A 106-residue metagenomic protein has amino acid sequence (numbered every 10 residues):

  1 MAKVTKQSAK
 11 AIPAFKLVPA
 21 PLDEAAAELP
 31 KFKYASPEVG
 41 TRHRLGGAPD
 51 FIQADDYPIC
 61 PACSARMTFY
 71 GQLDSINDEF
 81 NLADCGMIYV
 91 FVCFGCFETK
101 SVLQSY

Functional and structural regions predicted by a protein language model:
M1-Y106: Preference for intrinsically disordered or flexible, low-complexity segments and adjacent hinge/connector residues
